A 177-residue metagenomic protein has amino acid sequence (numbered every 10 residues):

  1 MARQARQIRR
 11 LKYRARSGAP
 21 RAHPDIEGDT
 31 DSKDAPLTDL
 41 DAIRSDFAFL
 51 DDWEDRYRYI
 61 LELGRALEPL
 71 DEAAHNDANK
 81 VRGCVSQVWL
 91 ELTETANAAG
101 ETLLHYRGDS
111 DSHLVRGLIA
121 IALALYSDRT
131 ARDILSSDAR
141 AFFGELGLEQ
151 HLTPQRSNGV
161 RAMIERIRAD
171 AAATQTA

Functional and structural regions predicted by a protein language model:
A2-I8: Extreme N-terminal basic, low-complexity initiation segments that serve as generic localization/processing leaders
A15-S17, A22: N-terminal chloroplast transit peptides
A35-A78: Extended low-complexity intrinsically disordered regions
D71-A96: Structured beta-strand/loop patches that form or line metal/cofactor-binding pockets in enzymes
E94-L114, L123-S127: Conserved interaction-surface patches within small, structured recognition/assembly domains
S110, F143-A177: C-terminal binding/interaction regions
D128-G144: Glycine-rich phosphate/pyrophosphate-binding loops and their adjacent beta-strand/loop elements at enzyme active sites
